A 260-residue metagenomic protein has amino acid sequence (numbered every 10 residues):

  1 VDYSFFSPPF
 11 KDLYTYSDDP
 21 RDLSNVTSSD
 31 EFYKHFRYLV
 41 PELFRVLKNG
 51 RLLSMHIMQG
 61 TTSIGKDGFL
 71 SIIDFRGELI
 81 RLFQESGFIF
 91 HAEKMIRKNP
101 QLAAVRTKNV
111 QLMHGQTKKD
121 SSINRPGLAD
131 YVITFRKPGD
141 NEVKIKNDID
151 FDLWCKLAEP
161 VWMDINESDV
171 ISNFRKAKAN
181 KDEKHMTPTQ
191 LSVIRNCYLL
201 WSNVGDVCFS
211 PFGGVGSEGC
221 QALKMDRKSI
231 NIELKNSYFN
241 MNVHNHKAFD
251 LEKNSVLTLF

Functional and structural regions predicted by a protein language model:
V1-M241, L259: Core catalytic lobe of class I
V243-F260: S-adenosyl-L-methionine
